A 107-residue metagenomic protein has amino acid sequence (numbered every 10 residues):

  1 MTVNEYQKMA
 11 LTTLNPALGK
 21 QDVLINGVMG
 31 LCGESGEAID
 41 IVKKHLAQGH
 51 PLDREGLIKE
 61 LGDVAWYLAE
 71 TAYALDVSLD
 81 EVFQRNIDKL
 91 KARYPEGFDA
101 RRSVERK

Functional and structural regions predicted by a protein language model:
M1-K107: Flexible "arm" and connector segments at domain edges
